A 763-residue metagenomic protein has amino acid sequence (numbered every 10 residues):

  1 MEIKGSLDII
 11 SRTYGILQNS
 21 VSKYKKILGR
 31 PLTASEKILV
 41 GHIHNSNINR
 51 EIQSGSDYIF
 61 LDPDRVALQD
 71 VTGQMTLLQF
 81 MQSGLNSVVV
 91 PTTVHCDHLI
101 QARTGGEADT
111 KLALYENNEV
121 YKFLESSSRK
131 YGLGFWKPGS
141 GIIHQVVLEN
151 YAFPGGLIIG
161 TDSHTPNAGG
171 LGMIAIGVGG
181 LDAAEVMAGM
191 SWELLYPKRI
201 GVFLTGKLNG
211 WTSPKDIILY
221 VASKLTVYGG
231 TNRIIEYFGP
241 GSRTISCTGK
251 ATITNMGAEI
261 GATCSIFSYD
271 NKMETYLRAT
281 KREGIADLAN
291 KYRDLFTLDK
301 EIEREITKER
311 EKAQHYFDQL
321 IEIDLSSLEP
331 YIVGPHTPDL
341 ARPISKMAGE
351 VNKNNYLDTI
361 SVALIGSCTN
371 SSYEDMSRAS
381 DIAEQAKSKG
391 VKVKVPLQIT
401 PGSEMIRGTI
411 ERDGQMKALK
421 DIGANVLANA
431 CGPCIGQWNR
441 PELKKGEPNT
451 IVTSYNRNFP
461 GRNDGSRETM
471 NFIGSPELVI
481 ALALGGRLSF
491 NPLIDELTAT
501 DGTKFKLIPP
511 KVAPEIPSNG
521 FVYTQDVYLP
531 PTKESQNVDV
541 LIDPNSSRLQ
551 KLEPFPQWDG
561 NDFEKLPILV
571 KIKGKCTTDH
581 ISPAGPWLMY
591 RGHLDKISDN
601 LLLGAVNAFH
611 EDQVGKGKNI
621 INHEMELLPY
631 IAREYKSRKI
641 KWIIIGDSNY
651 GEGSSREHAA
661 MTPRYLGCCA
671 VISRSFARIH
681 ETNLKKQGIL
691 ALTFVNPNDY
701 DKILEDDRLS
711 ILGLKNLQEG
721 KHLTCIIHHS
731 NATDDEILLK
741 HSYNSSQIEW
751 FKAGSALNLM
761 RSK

Functional and structural regions predicted by a protein language model:
E2-G5, D70, F153-A289, K389-V391 (+4 more regions): Mobile "lid/hinge" segments at catalytic clefts and subdomain interfaces of large enzymes
I3, I10-T13, L17, S22-K198 (+2 more regions): Long, structured ligand/cofactor-binding scaffold of large enzymes
H44-I48, Q53-D62, A67, V71 (+7 more regions): Terminal amphipathic helices with adjacent charged low-complexity linkers/tails
N49, E149-F153, I245-A251, R278-G284 (+6 more regions): Short glycine/threonine-rich loop-to-helix capping motif typified by GTGT followed within a few residues by an Asp-Pro
L78-L85, H315-I410, G414, T532-A670: Non-catalytic terminal/interface segments that mediate subunit docking, oligomerization, and allosteric communication
S388-W438, K444, S654, A660 (+3 more regions): Extended C-terminal subregions enriched in glycine
A499-K511, E515, H680-W750, L757-M760: Acidic, glycine-rich flexible loop/linker segments
